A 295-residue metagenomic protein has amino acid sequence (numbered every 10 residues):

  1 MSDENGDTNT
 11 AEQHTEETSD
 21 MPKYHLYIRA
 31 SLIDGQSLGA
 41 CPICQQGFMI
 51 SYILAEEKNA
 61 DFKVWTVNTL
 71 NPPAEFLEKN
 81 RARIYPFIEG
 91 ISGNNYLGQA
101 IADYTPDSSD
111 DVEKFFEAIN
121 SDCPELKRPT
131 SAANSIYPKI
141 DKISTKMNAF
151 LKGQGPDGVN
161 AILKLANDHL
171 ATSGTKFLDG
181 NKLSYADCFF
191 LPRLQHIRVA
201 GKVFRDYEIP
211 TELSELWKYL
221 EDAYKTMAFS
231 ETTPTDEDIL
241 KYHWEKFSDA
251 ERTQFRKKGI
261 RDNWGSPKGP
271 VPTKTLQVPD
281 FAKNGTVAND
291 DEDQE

Functional and structural regions predicted by a protein language model:
S2-L178, K182, K258-E295: GST-like domain detector, emphasizing the conserved glutathione-binding G-site in the N-terminal thioredoxin-like
A132-S144, F189, D238-T253: Amphipathic alpha-helical surface "interface" segments used for docking/oligomerization or membrane association within
G158-I162, P210-K225: Extended, well-ordered alpha-helical scaffold segments
G180-K202, A223: GST superfamily/GST-like fold recognition
K202-T211: Acidic, serine/threonine/proline-rich low-complexity intrinsically disordered regions
M227-L276: Long, charge-rich low-complexity segments
